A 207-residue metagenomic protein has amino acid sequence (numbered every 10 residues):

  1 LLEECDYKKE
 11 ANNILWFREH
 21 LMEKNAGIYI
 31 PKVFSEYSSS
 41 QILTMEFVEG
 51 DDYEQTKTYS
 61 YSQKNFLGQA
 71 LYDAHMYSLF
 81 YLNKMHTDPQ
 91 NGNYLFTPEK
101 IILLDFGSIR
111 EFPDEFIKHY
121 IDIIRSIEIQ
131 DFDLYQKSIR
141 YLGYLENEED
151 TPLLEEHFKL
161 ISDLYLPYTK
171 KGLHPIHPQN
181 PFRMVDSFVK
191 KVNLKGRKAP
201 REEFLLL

Functional and structural regions predicted by a protein language model:
L1-E54, A70, L82: Conserved ATP-binding subdomain of kinase catalytic cores across diverse folds
A11, F47, T87-P89, F106: Generic detector of well-ordered alpha-helical packing
R18, H75-M76, I124: Hydrophobic core positions within the conserved protein kinase catalytic domain
S40, G92, E99-K100: Beta-strand-connecting loop/turn residues
I42, H86, I101-L103: Hydrophobic "anchor" residues on beta-strands that sit immediately upstream of conserved functional sites
V48-G50, T56-A70, F96-L207: Helix-rich C-lobe and terminal helical cap/extension of kinase-like folds
F66-L82: Conserved helicase/translocase P-loop NTPase motor core
Y81-N91: Catalytic-loop of the protein kinase fold
